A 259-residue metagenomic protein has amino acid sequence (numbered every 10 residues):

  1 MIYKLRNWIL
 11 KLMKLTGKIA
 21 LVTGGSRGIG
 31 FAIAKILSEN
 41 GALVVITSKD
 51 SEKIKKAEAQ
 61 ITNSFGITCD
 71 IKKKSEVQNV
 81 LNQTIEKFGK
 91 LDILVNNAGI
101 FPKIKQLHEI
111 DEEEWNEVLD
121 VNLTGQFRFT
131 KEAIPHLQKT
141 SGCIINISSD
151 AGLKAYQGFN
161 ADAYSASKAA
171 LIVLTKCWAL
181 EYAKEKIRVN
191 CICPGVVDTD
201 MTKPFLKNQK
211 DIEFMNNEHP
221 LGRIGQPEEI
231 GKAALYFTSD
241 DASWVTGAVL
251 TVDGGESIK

Functional and structural regions predicted by a protein language model:
L5-W8, T16, F101-I104, L235 (+1 more regions): Short C-terminal tail/terminal secondary-structure segment of NAD(P)H-dependent dehydrogenase/reductase domains
I19, S26-R27: Conserved glycine-rich cofactor-binding loop
K105-L107, D111-L119, M215: Substrate-binding pocket helix/loop in short-chain dehydrogenase/reductase
T130, S167, T175: Active-site helix of classical SDR
P135, K176, L180-K184, S243: Alpha-helical segment proximal to the catalytic Tyr-Lys
S149: Residue(s) in the substrate-gating loop at a strand-loop-helix junction that position the organic substrate next
C191, E213-D241, V245, G254: C-terminal helical subdomain
